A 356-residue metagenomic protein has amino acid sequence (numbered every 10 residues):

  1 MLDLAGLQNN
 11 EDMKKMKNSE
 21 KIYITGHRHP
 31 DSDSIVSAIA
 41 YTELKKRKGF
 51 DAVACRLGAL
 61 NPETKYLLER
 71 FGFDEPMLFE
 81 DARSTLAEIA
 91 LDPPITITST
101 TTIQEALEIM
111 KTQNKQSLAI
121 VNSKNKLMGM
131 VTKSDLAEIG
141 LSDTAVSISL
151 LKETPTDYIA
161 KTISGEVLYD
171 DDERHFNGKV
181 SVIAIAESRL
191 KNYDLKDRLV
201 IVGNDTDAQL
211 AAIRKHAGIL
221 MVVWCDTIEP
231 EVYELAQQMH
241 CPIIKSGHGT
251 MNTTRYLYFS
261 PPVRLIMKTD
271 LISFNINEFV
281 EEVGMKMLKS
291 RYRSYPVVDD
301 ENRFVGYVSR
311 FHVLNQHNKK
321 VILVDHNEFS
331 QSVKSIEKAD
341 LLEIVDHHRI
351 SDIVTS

Functional and structural regions predicted by a protein language model:
M1-M128, S134-G140, F259-S356: Replace "Mg2+/Mn2+-dependent" with "divalent metal-dependent
E63, S84, I183-L265: Feature captures the catalytic cores and cofactor-binding loops of soluble hydro-lyases/lyases that act on carboxylate
M77-I89, A145-G178, N252-I272, I322: Long, charged amphipathic helices and adjacent flexible linkers at domain junctions
E88-P93, E153-I159, E166-Y169, H216 (+5 more regions): Low-complexity, flexible helical/coil segments
I95-I97, F176-V182, D197-V200, L220-V222 (+3 more regions): Short, flexible loop segments at the rims of nucleotide/cofactor-binding pockets, characterized by
S117-I120, A145-S149, E153, V200-I201 (+6 more regions): Acidic, glycine/serine/threonine-rich low-complexity segments
D135, I139-L150, T206, A217 (+2 more regions): Beta-strand/loop-dominated core regions that host nucleotide or nucleotide-derived cofactor-binding catalytic loops
I139, I148-A208, A212-I213: Gly/Thr-rich phosphate-binding loop signature of adenosyl cofactor/nucleotide-binding cores
